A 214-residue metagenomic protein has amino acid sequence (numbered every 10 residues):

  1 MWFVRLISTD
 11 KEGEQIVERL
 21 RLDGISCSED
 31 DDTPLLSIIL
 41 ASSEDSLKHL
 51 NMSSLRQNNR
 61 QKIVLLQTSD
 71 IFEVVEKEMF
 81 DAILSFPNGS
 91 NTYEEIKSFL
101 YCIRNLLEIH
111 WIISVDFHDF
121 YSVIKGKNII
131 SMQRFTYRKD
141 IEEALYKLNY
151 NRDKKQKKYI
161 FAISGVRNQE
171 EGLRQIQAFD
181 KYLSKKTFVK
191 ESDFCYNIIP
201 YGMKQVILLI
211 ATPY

Functional and structural regions predicted by a protein language model:
M1-Y214: Tubulin/FtsZ superfamily GTPase core signature
